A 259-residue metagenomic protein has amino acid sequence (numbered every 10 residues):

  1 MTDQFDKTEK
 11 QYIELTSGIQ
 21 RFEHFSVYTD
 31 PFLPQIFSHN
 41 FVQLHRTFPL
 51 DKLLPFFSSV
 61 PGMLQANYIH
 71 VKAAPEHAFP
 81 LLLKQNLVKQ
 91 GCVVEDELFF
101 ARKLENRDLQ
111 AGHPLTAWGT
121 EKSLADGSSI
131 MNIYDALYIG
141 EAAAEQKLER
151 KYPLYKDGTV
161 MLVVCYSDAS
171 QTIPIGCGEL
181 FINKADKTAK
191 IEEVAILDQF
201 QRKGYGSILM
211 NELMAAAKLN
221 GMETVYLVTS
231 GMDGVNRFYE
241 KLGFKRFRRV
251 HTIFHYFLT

Functional and structural regions predicted by a protein language model:
M1-E9, L44, L98-F99, N106-K147 (+1 more regions): Short amphipathic alpha-helix that is part of the acyltransferase structural core
M1-L64, F79-P80, K84: N-terminal charged segments
I13-Q20, Q65-N67, A78-F79, E95-D96 (+2 more regions): A short helix-loop-beta-strand connector motif used in the catalytic cores of GNAT acetyltransferases and, in some
L50-K122, I253-H255: Acyl-donor-binding surface of acyltransferase catalytic domains
L50-S59, E193-D198, R202-A215, L219 (+1 more regions): Conserved acetyl-CoA-binding loop-helix of GNAT-fold acetyltransferases
K72-F79, Y226-N236, T252-T259: Conserved beta-strand-loop-alpha-helix junction that forms the acyl-donor binding cleft
A78-V93, S207, G231-R249: Conserved active-site alpha-helix within GNAT-family acetyltransferase domains
E149-A195: A conserved beta-strand-loop-helix scaffold within acyl/acetyltransferase catalytic domains
